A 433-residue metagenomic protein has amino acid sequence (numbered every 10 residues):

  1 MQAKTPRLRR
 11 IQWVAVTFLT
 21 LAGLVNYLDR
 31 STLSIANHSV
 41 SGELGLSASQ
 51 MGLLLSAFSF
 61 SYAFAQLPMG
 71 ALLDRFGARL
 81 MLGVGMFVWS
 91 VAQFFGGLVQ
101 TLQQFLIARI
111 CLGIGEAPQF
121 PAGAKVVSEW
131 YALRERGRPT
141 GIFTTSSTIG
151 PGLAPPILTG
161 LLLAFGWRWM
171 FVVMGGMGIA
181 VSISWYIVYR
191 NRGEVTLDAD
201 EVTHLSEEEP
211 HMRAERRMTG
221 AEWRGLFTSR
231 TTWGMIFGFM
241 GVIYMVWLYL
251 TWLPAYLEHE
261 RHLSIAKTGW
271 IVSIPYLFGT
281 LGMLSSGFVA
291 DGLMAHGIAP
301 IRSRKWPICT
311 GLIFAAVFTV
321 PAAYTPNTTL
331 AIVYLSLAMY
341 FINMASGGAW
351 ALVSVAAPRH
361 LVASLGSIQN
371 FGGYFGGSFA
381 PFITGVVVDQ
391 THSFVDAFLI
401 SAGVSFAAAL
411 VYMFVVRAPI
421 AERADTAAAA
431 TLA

Functional and structural regions predicted by a protein language model:
S31, S59-L67, A117, P151-G152 (+3 more regions): Residue-level signature of mid-helix packing/kink "hotspots" within the transmembrane helices of 12-pass Major
L33-S34, F227-S286, S346, W350 (+1 more regions): Extracytoplasmic gate region of multi-pass secondary transporters
G45, G77, L98-Q104, A132 (+2 more regions): Helix-breaking motifs and short loop linkers at transmembrane-helix boundaries and internal kinks in secondary membrane
F64-L102: Conserved MFS/SLC helix-loop-helix module at the cytosolic interface between two early adjacent transmembrane helices
L80-F94, R302-T319: Structural signature of the two symmetry-related core transmembrane helices
A108-T148: Cytoplasmic helix-loop-helix junction between adjacent transmembrane helices in 12-TM secondary transporters
F143-E194: Helix-loop-helix hairpin linking two adjacent transmembrane segments in secondary transporters
S354-T391: A late C-terminal transmembrane helix in Major Facilitator Superfamily
